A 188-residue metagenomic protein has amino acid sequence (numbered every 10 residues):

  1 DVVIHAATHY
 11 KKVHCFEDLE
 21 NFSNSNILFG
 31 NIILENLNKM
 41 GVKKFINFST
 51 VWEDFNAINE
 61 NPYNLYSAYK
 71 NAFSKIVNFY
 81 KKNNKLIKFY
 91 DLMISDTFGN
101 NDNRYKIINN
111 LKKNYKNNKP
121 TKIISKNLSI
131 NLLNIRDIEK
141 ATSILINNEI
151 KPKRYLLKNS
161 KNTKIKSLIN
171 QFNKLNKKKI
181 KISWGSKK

Functional and structural regions predicted by a protein language model:
D1-S25, E53-A57: NAD(P)H-binding glycine-rich loop region in Rossmannoid oxidoreductase-like domains and their noncatalytic homologs
H5, N31-Y66: Conserved Rossmann-fold NAD(P)-dependent oxidoreductase catalytic core, especially the SDR/UDP-sugar
A7, I46-T50, M93-S95, K158: Active-site beta-alpha turn of Rossmann-fold NAD(P)-dependent dehydrogenases/reductases
Y10-H14, N36-K44, N84, E149: A short helix-coil junction within the Rossmann-fold of NAD(P)-dependent oxidoreductases
E17, N21-I32, N64, A68-N71 (+1 more regions): Glycine-rich NAD(P)-binding loop of the Rossmann-fold in SDR/ketoreductase-type enzymes
F29-L37, N47, I76-V77, I138-A141 (+1 more regions): Hydrophobic positions on the long internal alpha-helix of Rossmann-like NAD(P)-dependent oxidoreductase domains
L65, K75-I130, I135-E139, F172-N173: NAD(P)-dependent short-chain dehydrogenase/reductase
Y115-K188: C-terminal substrate-binding subdomain of Rossmann-fold SDR/epimerase-dehydratase oxidoreductases
